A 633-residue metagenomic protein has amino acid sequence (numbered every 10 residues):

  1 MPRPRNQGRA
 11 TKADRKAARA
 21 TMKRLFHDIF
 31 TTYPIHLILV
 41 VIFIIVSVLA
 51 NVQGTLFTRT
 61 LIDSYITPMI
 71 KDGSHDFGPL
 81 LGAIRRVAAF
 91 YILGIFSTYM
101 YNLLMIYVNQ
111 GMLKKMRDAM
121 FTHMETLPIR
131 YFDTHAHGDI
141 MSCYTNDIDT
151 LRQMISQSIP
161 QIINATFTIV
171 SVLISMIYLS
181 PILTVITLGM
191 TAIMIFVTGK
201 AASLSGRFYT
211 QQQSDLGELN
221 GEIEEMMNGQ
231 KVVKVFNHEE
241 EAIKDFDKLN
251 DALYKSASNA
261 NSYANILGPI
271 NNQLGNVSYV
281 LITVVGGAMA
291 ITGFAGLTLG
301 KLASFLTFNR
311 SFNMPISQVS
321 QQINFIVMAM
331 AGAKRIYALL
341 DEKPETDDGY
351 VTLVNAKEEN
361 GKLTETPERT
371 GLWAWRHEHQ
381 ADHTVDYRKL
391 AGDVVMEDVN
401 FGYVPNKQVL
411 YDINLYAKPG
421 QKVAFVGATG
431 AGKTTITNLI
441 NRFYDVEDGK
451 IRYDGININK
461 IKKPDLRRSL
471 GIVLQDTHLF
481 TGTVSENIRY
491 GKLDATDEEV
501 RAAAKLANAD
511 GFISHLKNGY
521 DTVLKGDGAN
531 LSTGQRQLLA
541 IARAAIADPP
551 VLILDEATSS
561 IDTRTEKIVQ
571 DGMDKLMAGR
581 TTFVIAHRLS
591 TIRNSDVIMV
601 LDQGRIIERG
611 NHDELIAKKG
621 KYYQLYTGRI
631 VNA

Functional and structural regions predicted by a protein language model:
M1-N51, I66-I84, Y101-M105, N109 (+9 more regions): Membrane-integrated ABC transporters
T11-R19, F43, A50-D63, F90-H137 (+13 more regions): Juxtamembrane helix-loop junctions of ABC transporter transmembrane domains
K23, H27, I35-T60, A83 (+6 more regions): Alpha-helical segments in transporter systems
T31-P34, I129-R130, I148-I155, I159 (+6 more regions): An intracellular "coupling" helix at the cytosolic face of ABC transporter transmembrane type-1 domains
T32, H36-L49, V87-F90, Q157-Q211 (+1 more regions): Transmembrane helices of ABC transporter permease
P68, S175-G189, N259, Y263-K343 (+1 more regions): Helix-loop-helix
G73-S74, A356-A633: ABC-type nucleotide-binding domain
M120, M124, V233, I336 (+1 more regions): Helix-loop junctions and hydrophobic alpha-helical segments within the transmembrane domains of large membrane
